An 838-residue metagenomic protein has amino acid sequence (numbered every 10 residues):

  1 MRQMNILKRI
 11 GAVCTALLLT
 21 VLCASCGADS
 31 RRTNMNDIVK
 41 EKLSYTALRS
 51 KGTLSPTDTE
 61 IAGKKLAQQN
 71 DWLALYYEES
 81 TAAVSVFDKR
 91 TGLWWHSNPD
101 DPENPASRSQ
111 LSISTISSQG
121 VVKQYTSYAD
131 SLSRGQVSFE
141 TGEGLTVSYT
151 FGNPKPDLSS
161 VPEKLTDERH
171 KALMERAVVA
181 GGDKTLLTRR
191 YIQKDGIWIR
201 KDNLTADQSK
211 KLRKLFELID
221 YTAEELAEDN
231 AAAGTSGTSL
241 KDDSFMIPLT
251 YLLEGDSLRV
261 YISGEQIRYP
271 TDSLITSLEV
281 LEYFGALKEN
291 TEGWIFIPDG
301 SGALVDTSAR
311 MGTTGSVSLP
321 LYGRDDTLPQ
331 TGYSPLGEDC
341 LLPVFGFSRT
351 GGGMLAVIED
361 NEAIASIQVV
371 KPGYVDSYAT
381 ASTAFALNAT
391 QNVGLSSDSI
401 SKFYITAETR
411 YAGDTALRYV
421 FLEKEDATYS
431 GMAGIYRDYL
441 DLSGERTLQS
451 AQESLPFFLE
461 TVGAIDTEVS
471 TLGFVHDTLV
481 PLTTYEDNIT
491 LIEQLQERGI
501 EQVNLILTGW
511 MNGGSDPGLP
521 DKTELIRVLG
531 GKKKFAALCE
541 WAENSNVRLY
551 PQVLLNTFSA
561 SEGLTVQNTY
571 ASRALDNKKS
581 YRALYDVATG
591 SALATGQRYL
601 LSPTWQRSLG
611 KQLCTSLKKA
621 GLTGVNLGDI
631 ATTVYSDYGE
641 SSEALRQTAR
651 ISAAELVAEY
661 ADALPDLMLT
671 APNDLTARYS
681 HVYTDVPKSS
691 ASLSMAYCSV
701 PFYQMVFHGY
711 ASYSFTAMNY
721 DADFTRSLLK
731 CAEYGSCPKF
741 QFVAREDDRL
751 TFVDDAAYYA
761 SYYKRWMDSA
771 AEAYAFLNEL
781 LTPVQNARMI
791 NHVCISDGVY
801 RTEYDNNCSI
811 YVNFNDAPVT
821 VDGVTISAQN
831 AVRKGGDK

Functional and structural regions predicted by a protein language model:
M1-L7: N-terminal secretory signal peptides that target proteins for export/translocation
R9-A28: Sec-dependent N-terminal signal peptides of Gram-positive bacterial secreted proteins and lipoproteins
C26-Q449, N719: N-terminal accessory beta-strand-rich subdomains and adjacent acidic, glycine-rich linkers that precede catalytic cores
N70-L73, Y77-K89, E338-D339, F347-A381 (+3 more regions): Active-site-proximal substrate-binding groove within the catalytic cores of carbohydrate-active enzymes
W72, I262, L495, A542 (+3 more regions): Conserved, mostly hydrophobic/aromatic
V280, L505-T508, L627-D629, L669: Conserved beta-strand positions
Y429, I435-S443, T484-Q494, L600-N626: An active-site-proximal structural segment forming one wall of the substrate-binding cleft that immediately precedes
Q452-E540, N544-S608, S636: Aromatic-lined carbohydrate-binding/catalytic grooves of carbohydrate-active enzymes
